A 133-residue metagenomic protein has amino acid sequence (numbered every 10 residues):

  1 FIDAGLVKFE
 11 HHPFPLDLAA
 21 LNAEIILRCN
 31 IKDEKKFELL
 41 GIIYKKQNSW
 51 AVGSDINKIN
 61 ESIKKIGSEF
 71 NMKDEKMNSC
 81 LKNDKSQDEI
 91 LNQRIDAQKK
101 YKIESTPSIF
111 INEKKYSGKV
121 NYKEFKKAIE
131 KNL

Functional and structural regions predicted by a protein language model:
F1-S68: Structural alpha/beta surface segment adjacent to cysteine/selenocysteine redox centers across thiol/disulfide enzymes
K65-L133: C-terminal cap of thioredoxin/glutaredoxin-like
